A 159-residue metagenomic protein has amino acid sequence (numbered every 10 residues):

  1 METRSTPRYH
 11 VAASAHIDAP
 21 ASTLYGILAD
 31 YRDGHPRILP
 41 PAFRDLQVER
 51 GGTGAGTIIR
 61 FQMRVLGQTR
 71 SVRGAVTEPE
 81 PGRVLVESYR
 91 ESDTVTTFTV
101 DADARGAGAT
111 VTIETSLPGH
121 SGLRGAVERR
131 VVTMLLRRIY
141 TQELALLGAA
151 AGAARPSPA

Functional and structural regions predicted by a protein language model:
M1-R50: Hydrophobic ligand-binding cavity/cleft-lining segments
R8-H16, F43, I58, S71 (+3 more regions): Intrinsic-disorder/low-complexity, polar/charged segments enriched in Ser/Thr/Lys/Arg/Asp/Glu/Gln
A13-A15, M63, V72-E78, V95-A102 (+1 more regions): Hydrophobic/aromatic beta-strand elements that line small-molecule binding cavities or substrate pockets in beta-rich
I17-A19, V65-G67, L117-S121: Beta-strand elements of well-folded, non-transmembrane domains
D18-S22, T53, E78-G82, T99-T110: A short, structured loop/turn motif at beta-sheet edges
P41-V48, L146-A159: Short, highly charged C-terminal tails/helix-capping segments
I59-R64, V84-E91: Short beta-strand segments that buttress and anchor functional surface loops
V86-Q142, L147, P158-A159: Beta-strand/loop substructures that line and gate deep hydrophobic ligand-binding cavities in soluble
